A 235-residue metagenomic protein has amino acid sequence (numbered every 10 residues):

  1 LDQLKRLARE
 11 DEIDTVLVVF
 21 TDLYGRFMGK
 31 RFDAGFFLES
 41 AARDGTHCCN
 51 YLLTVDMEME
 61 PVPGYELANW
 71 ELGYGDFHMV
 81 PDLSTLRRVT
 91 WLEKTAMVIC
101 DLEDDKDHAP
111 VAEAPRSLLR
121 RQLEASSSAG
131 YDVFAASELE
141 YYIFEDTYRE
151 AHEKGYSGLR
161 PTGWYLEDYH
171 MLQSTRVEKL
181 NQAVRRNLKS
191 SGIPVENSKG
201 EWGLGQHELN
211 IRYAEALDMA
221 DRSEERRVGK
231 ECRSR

Functional and structural regions predicted by a protein language model:
L1-N197, M219: ATP/Mg2+-dependent ligation/transfer catalytic cores
V98-D104, H207-A214: Short, hydrophobic beta-strand segments
L139, G163, E201-L209: Short, conserved phosphate-binding/catalytic loop or strand-edge motifs used in phosphoryl-/nucleotidyl-transfer
G200-E201, L217: Metal-centered catalytic cores of metalloenzymes
Y213-S223: Active-site neighborhood of thiol-dependent amide/isopeptide-bond enzymes
E225-C232: Conserved small/polar residues in nucleotide/adenosyl-binding loops
